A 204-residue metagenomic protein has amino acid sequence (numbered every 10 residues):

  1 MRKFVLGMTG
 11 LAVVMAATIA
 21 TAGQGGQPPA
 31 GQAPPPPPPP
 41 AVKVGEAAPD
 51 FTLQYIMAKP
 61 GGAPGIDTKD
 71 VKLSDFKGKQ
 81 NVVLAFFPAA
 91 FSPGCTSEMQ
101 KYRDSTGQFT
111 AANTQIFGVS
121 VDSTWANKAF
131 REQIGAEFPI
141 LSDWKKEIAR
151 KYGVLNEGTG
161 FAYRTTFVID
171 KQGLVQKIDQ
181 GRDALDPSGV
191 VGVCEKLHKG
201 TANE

Functional and structural regions predicted by a protein language model:
M1-F4: Positively charged n-region of N-terminal signal peptides that target proteins for export
M8-T18: Bacterial N-terminal signal peptides
T18-P37: Cleaved targeting-peptide boundary
P49, N81-V83, Y163-T165: Short loop/turn microsegments at loop-to-beta-strand junctions
T52-N81: A short beta-strand-turn-helix
V83-L84, I116: Hydrophobic beta-strand anchors of alpha/beta hydrolase catalytic cores
A90-A136, K145-I148: Structural microenvironment flanking redox-active thiols in thiol-disulfide oxidoreductases
A162-E204: Thiol-/selenol-based redox modules, centered on thioredoxin-like and closely related oxidoreductase domains
